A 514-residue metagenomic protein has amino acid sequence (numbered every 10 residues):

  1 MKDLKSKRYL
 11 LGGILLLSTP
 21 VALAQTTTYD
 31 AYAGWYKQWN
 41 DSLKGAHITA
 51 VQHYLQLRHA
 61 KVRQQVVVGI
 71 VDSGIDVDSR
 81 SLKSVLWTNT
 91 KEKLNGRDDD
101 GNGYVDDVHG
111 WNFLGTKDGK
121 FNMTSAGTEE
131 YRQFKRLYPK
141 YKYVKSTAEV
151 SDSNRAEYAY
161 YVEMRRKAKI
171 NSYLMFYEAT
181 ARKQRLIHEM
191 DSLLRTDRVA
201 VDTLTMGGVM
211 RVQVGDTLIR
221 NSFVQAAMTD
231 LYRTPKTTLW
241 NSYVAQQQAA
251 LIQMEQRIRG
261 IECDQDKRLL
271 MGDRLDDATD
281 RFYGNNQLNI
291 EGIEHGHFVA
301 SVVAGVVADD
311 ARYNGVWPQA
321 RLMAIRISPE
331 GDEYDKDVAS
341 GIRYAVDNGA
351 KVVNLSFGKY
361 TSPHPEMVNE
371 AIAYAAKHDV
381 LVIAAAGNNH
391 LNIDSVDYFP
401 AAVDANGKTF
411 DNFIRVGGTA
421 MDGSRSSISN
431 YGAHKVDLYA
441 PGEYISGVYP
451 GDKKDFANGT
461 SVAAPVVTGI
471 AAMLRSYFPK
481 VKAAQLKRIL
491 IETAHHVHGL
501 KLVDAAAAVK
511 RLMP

Functional and structural regions predicted by a protein language model:
M1-T26: Bacterial Sec-dependent N-terminal signal peptides
K5, V346-F357, H364-E366, D411-R415 (+1 more regions): C-terminal subdomain of the subtilisin-like protease fold in secreted/lumenal serine endopeptidases
Q52-R63, E291-I293, N314-W317, E333-N354 (+3 more regions): Mature extracellular/periplasmic domains of secretome proteins
H53-V68, S73-Y334, T409-N412, Y431-H434 (+1 more regions): Subtilisin-like serine protease catalytic core
D72, G387, G459: Active-site glycine-centered loops adjacent to acidic/histidine catalytic or metal-binding residues that shape
G74-D76, S328, A420-D422, E443 (+1 more regions): Acidic glycine-/aspartate-rich tracts in secreted/extracellular proteins
D264, R268, V380, A401-S476 (+3 more regions): Extracellular S/T/G-rich loop segment that most often corresponds to the catalytic His/Ser-adjacent loop
R326, N354-G358, A385-A386, G417 (+1 more regions): A cross-family glycoside hydrolase active-site/sugar-binding cleft signature
